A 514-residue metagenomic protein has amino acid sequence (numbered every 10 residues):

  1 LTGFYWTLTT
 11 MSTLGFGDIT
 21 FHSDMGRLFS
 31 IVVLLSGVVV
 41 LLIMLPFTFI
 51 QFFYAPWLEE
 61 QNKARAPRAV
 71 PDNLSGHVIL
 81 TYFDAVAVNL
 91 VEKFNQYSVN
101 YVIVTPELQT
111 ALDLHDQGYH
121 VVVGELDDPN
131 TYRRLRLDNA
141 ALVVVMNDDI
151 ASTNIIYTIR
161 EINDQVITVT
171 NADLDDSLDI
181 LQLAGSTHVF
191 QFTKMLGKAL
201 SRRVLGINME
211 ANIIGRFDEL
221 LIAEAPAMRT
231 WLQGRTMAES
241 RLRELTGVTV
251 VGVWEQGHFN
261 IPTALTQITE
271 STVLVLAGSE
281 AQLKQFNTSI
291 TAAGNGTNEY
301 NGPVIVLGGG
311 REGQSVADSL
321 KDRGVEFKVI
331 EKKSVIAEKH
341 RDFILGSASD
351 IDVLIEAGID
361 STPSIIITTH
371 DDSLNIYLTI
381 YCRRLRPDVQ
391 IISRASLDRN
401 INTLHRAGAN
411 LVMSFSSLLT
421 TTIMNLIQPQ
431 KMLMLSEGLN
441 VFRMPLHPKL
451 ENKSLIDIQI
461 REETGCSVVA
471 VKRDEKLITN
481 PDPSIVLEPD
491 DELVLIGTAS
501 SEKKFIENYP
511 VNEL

Functional and structural regions predicted by a protein language model:
L1-T2, W6-L514: Cytosolic regulatory regions of ion transport systems
